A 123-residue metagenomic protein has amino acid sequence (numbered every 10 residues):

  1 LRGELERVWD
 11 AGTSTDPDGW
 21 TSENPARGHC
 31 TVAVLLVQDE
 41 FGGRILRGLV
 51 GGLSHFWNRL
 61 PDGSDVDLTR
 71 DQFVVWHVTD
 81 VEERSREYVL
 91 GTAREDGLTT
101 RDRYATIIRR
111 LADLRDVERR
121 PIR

Functional and structural regions predicted by a protein language model:
L1-R123: A structural boundary/capping signal
